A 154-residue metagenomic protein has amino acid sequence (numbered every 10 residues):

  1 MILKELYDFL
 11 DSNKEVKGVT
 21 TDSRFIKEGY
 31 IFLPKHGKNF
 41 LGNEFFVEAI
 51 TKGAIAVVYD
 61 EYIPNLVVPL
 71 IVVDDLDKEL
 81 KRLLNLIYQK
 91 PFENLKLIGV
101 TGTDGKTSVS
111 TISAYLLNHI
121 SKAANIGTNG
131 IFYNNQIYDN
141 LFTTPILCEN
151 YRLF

Functional and structural regions predicted by a protein language model:
M1-R82, L86: N-terminal leader/targeting and accessory segments in enzymes
L80-F154: Phosphate-binding loop of NTP-binding sites
